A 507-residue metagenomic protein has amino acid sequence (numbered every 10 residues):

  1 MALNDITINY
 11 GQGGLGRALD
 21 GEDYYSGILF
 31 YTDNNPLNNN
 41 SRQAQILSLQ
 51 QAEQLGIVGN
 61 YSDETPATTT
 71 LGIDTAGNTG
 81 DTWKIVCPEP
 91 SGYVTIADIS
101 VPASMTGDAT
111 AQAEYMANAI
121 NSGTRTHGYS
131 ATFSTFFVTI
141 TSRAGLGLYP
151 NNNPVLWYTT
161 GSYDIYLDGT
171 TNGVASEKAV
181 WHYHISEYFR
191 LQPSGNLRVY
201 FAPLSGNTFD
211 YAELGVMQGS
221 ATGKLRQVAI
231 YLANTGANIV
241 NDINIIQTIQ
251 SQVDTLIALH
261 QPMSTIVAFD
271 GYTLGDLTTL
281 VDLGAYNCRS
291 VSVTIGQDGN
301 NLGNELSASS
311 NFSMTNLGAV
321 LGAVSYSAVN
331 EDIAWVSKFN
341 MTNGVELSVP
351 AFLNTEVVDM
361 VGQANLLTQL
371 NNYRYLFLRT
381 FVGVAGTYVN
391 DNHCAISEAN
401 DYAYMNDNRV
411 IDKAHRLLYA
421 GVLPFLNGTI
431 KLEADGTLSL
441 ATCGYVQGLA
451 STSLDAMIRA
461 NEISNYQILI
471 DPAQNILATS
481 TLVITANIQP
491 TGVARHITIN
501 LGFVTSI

Functional and structural regions predicted by a protein language model:
M1-A44, F503-I507: N-terminal alpha-helical "arm" segments
M1-R17, L49-L306: Polar low-complexity, Ser/Thr/Gly/Ala/Asp/Asn-rich disordered segments used for subunit assembly and tip/surface
S26-Y31, G72, R226-Y231, Q467-D471: Short hydrophobic beta-strand segments
T79-D81, F136, K224-R226, S464 (+2 more regions): Residues at beta-strand starts and edge strands
L197-L204, Q467-I507: Compositionally biased, low-complexity/repeat regions
L277-G344: Long, internal scaffold/assembly segments composed of regular secondary structure
L321-T442, T485, Q489-I507: Long, contiguous, structured domain-core segments that constitute the functional module of a protein
T429-N487: C-terminal structured domain segments
